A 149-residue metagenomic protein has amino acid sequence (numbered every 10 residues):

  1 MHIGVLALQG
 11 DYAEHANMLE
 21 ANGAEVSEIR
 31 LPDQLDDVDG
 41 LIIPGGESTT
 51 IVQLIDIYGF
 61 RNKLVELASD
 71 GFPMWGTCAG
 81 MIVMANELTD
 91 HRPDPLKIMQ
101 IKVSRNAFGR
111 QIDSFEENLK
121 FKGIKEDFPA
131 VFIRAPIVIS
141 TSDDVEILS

Functional and structural regions predicted by a protein language model:
M1-S69, P73, K122: N-terminal beta1-alpha1 cap of cysteine-dependent amidohydrolase-like domains
V5, E28, G76, K97-Q100 (+2 more regions): Structural signal for conserved beta-strand scaffold positions within catalytic alpha/beta enzyme cores
A7-Q9, R30-P32, Q100, A107 (+1 more regions): Residues at the C-termini of beta-strands that transition into short coil/loop
Y12, L35, V83, D90 (+2 more regions): Flexible, glycine-rich phosphate/dinucleotide-binding loops and adjacent beta-alpha linkers at cofactor/substrate
G40, F72-P73, K97, P129-V131 (+1 more regions): Structural motif
S48-K120: Cysteine-nucleophile active-site neighborhood
R105-S149: Amide-donor transfer/coupling interface in amidating biosynthetic enzymes
